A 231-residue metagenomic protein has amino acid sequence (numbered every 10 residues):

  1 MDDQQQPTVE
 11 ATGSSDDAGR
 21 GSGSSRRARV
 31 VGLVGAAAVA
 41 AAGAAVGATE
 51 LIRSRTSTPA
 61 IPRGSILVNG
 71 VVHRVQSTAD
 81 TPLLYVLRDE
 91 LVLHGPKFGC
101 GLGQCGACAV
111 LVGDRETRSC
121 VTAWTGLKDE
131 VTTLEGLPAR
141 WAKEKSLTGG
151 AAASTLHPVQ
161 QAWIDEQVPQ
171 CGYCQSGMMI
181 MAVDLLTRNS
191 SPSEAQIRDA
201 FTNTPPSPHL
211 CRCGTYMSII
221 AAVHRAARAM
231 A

Functional and structural regions predicted by a protein language model:
D2-Q4, E10, D16-A231: Signature of N-terminal electron-transfer/Fe-S-associated modules in redox systems
